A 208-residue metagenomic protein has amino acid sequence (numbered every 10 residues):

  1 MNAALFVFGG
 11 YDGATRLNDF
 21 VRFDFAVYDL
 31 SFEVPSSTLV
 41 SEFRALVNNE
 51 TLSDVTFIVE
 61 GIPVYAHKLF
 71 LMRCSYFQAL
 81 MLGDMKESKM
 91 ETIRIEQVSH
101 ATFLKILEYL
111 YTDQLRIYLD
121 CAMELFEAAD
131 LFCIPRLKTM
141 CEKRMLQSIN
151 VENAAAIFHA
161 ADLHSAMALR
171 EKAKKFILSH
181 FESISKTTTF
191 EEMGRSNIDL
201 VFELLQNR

Functional and structural regions predicted by a protein language model:
M1-A3, F8-Y11, F23-A26, I58-I62 (+6 more regions): Structured beta-strand/turn binding interfaces of compact recognition modules in eukaryotic regulators
M1-L52, Y65: Kelch-like beta-propeller repeat domains
L5-F8, A14, F23-V27, E50 (+10 more regions): Generic recognition of well-structured, leucine-rich alpha-helical segments and adjacent helix-turn regions within
V7-G9, R16-D19, D29-V34, K68 (+4 more regions): Intrinsically disordered, low-complexity regions enriched in proline, serine, glycine and charged residues
N18, H100-L104, S196: Extracellular interaction modules
D19, Y28-S37, S88-M90, E152-A155 (+1 more regions): Flexible, disordered linker segments and immediate boundary regions flanking tandem C2H2 zinc-finger modules
T51-V151: Canonical BTB/POZ domain core
T92, L119-A122, E127, L131 (+2 more regions): BTB/POZ-protein C-terminal extensions
